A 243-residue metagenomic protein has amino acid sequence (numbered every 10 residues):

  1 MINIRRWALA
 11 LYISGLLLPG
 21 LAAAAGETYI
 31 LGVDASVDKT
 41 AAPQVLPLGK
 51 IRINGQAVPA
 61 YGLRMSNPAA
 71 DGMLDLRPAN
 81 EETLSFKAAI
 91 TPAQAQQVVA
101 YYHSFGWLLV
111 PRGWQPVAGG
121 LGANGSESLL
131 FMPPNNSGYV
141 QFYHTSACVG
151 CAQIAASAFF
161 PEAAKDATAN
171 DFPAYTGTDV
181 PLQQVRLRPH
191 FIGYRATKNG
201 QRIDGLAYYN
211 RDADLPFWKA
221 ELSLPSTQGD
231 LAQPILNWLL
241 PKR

Functional and structural regions predicted by a protein language model:
I2-L11: Bacterial N-terminal signal peptides that target proteins for export
A10-P19: Bacterial N-terminal signal peptides
G20-A24: Sec/Tat signal peptide C-region and signal peptidase I cleavage site
G26-A79, G119-R243: Conserved polar/disulfide-associated segments of primarily extracytoplasmic proteins
N80-Y102: Short, compositionally biased strand/turn segments that nucleate or flank brief secondary-structure elements
L84-P92, Q115-G122, L182-V185: Short linear motifs in intrinsically disordered
V99-S104, E221-L224: Second-shell loop/turn segments in exported
S104-G119: Proline-anchored loop/turn motifs at beta-strand termini and strand-loop-strand connectors
